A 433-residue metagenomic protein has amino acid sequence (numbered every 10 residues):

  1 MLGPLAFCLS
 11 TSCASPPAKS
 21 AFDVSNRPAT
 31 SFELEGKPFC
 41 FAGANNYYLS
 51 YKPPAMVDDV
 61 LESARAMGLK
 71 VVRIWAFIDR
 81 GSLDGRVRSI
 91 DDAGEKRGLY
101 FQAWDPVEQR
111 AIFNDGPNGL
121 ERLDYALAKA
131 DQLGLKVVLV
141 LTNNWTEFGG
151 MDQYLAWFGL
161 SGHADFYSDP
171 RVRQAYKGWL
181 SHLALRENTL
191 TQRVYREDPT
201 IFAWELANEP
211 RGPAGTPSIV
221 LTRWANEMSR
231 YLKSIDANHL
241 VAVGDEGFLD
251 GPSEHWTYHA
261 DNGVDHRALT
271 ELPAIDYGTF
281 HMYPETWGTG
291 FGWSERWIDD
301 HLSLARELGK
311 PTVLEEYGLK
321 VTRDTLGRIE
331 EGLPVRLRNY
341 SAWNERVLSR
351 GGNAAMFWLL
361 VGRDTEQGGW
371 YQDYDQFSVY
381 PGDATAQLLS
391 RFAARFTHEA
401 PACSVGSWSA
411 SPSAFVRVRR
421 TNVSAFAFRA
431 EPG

Functional and structural regions predicted by a protein language model:
M1-F7: Sec-dependent N-terminal signal peptides
S10-S12: C-terminal motif of bacterial Sec signal peptides marking the signal peptidase cleavage site
A14-P17: Bacterial lipoprotein signal-peptidase II cleavage site
K19-Y277, M282-F291, E295-S303, E307-P311 (+1 more regions): Active-site mouth of glycoside hydrolases
A42, P432-G433: Short beta-strand/loop motifs in extracellular/secreted proteins, especially within beta-sandwich accessory domains
L314-Y317: Short acidic/histidine-rich active-site segments
F396-S424: Short, compositionally biased P/S/T/A/G/V-rich stretches that sit at domain boundaries
A425-P432: Aromatic/hydrophobic beta-strand junction motif of beta-rich domains
